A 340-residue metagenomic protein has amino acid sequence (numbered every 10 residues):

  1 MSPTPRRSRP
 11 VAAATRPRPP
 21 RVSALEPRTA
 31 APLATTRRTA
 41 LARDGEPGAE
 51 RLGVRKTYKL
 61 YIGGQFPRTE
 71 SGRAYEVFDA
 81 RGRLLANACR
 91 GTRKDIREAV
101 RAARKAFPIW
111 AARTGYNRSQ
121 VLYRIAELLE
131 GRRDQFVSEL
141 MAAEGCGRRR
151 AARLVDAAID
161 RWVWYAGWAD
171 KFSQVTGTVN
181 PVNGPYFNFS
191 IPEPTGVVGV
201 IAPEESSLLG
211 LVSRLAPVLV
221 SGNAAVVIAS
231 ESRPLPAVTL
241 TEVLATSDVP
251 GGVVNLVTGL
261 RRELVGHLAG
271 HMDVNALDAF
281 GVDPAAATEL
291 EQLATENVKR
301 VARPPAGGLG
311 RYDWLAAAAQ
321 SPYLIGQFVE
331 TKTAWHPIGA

Functional and structural regions predicted by a protein language model:
P3, R16-Y186: N-terminal Rossmann-like NAD(P)+-binding subdomain of aldehyde/semialdehyde dehydrogenases
P3-P10, R16-L41, A49, D160-V175 (+3 more regions): C-terminal segments
A80, G167-P250: Conserved small-residue-rich beta-alpha loop and adjacent elements that most often cradle the phosphate/pyrophosphate
R150, Y186, E263-L264, A286: Short acidic active-site motifs
A216-L219, H267, L293: Hydrophobic/aromatic ligand-binding patch that stacks against planar heteroaromatic rings of cofactors or nucleotides
V226-A229, G252-L256, A276-A279: Short catalytic-loop micro-motif centered on adjacent basic/acidic residues
G251, T258, P305: Short loop/edge segments at beta-strand edges and connector loops that shape dinucleotide/nucleotide cofactor-binding
T258-F280: A charged, well-structured terminal subsegment
